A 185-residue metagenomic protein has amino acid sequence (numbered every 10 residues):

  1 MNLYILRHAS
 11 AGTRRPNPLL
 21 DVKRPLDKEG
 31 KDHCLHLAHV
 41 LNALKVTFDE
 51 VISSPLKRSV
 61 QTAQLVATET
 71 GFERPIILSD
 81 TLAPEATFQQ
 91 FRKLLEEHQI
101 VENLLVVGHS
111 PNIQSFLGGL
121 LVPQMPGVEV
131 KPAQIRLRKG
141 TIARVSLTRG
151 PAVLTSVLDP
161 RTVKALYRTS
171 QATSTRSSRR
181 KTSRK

Functional and structural regions predicted by a protein language model:
N2-A86, K93, V122-P126, Q171: Active-site-proximal alpha-helix that buttresses catalytic centers in soluble enzyme cores
L3, N103-L105, I142: Residue-level preference for the first positions of well-ordered beta-strands
L44-V46, E97-E102: Glycine-rich phosphate-binding loop signature in dinucleotide/nucleotide-binding domains
D49-E69, P75, T148-K185: Conserved histidine-centered catalytic loops in small-molecule metabolism enzymes
A83-T87, T162-A165: A short acidic, often aromatic-flanked loop/helix-cap motif at beta-alpha or helix-coil junctions that lines enzyme
V101-G118: A glycine-rich beta-strand to alpha-helix segment that forms a phosphate/ribose-binding loop at ligand/cofactor sites
L121-T155, P160-V163: Domain-level recognition of soluble alpha/beta enzyme cores, biased toward histidine phosphatases/phosphomutases
